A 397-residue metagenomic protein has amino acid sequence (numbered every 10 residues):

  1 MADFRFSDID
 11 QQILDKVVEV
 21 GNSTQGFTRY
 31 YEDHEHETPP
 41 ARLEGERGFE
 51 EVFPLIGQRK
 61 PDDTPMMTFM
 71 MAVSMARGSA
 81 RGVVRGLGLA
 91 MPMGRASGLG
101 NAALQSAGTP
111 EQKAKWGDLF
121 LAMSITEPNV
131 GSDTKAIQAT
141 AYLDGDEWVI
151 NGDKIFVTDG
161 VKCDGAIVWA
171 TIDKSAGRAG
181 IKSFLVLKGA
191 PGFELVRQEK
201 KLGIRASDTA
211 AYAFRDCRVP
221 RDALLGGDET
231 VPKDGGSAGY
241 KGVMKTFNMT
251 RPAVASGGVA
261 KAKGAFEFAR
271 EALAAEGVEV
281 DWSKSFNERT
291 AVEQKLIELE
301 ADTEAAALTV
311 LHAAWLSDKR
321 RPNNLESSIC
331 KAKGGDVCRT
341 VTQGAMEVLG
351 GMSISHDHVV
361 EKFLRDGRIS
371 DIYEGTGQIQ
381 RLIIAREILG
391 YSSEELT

Functional and structural regions predicted by a protein language model:
M1-G94, S106, K115, Y391-E395: Amphipathic, small/basic residue-rich leader segments at the start of a protein or domain
A2-D3, L99, L349-T397: Glycine-rich phosphate/cofactor-binding loops in nucleotide/flavin-utilizing enzymes
D3-D8, Q12, V196-T303, S370: Glycine-rich beta->alpha junctions and the first turn(s) of the following alpha-helix
F27-E35, A274-V278, E300-K333, M346-I354: C-terminal helix-coil-helix/basic helical segment that borders enzyme active sites and/or dimer interfaces and provides
D118-T126: A short, Trp-centered hydrophobic/proline-enriched beta-strand micro-motif
A139-Y142: A structural signal for short hydrophobic beta-strand segments in well-ordered beta-sheet cores
E147, N151-L195: A short core secondary-structure module
